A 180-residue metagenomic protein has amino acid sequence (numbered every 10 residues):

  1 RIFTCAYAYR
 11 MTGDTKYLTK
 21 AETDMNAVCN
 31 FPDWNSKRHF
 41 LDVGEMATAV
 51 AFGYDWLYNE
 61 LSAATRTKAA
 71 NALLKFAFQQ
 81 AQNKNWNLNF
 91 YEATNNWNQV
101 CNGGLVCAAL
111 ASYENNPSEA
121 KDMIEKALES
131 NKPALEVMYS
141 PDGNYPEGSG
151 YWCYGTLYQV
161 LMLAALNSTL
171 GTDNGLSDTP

Functional and structural regions predicted by a protein language model:
R1-P180: Aromatic-lined, polymer-binding surfaces characteristic of secreted/periplasmic polysaccharide-degrading enzymes
